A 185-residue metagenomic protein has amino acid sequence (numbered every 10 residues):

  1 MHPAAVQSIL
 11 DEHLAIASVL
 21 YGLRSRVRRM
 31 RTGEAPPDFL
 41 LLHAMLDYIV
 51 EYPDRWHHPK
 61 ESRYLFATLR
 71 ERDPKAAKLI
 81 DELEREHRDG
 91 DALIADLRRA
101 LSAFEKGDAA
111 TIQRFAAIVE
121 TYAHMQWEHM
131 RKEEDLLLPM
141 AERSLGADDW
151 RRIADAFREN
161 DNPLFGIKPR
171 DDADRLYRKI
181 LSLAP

Functional and structural regions predicted by a protein language model:
M1-P185: Small-residue-biased structural context
